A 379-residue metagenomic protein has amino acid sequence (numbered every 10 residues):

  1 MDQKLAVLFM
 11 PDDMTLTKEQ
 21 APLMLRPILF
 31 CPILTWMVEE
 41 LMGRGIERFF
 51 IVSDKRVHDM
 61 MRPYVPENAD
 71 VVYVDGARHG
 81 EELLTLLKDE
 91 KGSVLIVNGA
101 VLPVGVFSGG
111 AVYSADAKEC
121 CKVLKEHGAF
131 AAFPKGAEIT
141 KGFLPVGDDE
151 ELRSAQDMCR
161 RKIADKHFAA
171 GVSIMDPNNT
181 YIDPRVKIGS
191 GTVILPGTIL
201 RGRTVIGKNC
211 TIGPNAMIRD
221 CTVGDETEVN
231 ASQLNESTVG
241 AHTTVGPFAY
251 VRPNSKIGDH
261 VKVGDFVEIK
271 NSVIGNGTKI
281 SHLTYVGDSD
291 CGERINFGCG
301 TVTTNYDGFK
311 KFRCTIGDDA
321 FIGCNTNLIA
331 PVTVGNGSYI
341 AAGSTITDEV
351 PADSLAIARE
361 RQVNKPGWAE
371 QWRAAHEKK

Functional and structural regions predicted by a protein language model:
M1-Y64, A69-V71: N-terminal glycine-rich phosphate-binding loop and ensuing alpha1 helix
M10-D12, D54, G76, V97-A100 (+10 more regions): Fold-independent oxyanion-binding glycine-rich loops and adjacent beta-strand/coil segments at enzyme active sites
E47-R48, G92, F130: Short acidic/polar active-site loop segments enriched in Thr and Asp
H58-H127: Conserved beta-loop-beta/alpha segment of the NTase-like Rossmann-fold superfamily that binds/positions NTPs
A129-Q233, V239-T244: Extended, small-residue-rich solenoid/repeat segments and analogous flexible loops that form exposed scaffolds
V229-K379: Glycine-rich hexapeptide-repeat left-handed beta-helix
